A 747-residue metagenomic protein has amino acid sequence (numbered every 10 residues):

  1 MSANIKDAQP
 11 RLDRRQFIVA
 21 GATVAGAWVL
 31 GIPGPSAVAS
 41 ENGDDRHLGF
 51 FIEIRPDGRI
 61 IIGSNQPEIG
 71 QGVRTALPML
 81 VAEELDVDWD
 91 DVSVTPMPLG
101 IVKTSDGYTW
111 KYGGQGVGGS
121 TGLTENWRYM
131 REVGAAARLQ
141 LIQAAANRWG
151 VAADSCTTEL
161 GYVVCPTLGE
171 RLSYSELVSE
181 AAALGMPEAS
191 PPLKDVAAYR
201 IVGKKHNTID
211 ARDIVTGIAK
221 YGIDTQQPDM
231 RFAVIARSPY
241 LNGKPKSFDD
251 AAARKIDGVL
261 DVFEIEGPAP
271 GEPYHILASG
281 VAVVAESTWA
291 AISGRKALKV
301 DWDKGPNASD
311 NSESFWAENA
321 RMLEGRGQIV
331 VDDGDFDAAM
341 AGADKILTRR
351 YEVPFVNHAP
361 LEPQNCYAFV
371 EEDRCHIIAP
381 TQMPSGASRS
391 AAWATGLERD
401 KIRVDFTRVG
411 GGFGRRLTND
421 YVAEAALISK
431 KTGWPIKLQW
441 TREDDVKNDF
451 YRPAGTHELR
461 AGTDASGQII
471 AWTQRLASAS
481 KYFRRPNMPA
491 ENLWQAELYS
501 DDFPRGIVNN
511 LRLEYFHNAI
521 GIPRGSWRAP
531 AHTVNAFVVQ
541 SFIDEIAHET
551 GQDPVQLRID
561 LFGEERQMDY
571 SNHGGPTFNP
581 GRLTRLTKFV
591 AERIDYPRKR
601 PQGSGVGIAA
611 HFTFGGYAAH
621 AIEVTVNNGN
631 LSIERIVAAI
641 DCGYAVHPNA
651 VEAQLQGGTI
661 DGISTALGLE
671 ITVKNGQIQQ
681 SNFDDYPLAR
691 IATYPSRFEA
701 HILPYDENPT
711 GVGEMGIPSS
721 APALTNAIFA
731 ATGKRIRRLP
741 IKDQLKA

Functional and structural regions predicted by a protein language model:
I5-A25: N-terminal secretory signal peptides and thylakoid transit peptides that target proteins across membranes
I5-R11, G31-I61, T158: C-terminal segment of N-terminal export signals and the immediately downstream linker at the start of the mature
R74-M79, G412-G433, K437-L438: Thiamine diphosphate
A82-V117, I142-L172, R254-I256, I346 (+6 more regions): C-terminal catalytic domains of large/alpha subunits in multi-subunit enzymes
I101-N126, S179-D224, G327-C366, A454-S541 (+3 more regions): Glycine-rich loop/linker segments at domain edges
W127-N207, D257-D344, R408, R442 (+6 more regions): Molybdopterin (Moco) oxidoreductase catalytic core of the xanthine/aldehyde oxidoreductase family
R231-P239: Short glycine-/aliphatic-rich beta-strand segments at the starts of folded cytosolic domains
P239-K246, A252, I265, P384 (+2 more regions): A conserved hydrophobic secondary-structure block that centers on an alpha-helix together with its immediately flanking
